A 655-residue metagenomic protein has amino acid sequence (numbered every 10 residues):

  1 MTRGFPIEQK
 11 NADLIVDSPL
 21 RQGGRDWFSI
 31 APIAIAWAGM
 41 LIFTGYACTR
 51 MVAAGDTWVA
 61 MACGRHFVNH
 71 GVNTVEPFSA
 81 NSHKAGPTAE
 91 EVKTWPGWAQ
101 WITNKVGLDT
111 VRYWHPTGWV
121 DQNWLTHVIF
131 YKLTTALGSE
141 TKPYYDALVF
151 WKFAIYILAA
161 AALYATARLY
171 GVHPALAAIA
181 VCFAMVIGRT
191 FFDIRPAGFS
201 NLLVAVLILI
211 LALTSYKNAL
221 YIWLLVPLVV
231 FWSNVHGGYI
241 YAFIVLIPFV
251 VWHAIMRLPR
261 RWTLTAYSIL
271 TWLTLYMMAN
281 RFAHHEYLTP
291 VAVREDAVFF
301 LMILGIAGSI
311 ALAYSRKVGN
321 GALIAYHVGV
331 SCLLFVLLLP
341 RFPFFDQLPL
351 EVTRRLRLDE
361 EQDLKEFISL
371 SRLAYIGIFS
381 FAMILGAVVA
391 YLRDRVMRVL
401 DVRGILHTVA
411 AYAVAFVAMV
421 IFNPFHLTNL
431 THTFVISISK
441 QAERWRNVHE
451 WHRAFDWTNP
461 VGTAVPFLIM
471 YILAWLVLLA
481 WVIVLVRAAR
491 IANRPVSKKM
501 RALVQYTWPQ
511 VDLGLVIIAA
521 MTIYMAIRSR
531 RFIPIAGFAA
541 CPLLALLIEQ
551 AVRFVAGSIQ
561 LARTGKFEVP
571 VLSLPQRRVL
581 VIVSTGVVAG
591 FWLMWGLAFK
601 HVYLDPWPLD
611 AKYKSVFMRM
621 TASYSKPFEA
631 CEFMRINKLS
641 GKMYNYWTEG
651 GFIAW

Functional and structural regions predicted by a protein language model:
S79, N104, V120-Y131, G138 (+3 more regions): Juxtamembrane membrane-water interface segments that cap and precede transmembrane helices
F150-Y170: Transmembrane-helix motifs of polytopic, lipid-linked glycan transferases
L163-V186: Transmembrane-helix signature of polytopic, membrane-embedded enzymes that assemble or transfer cell-envelope glycans
A184-G188, I222-G237, C332-L337, Q362-E366 (+2 more regions): Membrane-interface alpha helices of multi-pass inner-membrane proteins
F191-F199: Short acidic/glycine- and proline-prone juxtamembrane loop motifs at membrane-interface regions of multi-pass membrane
L207-I222, W252-R257, A307-V318, L385-V389 (+2 more regions): Membrane-interface transmembrane helices that cradle and orient dolichyl/undecaprenyl
L213-V230, R260-W272, A322-C332, L406-A411 (+1 more regions): Short hydrophobic alpha-helices at membrane interfaces in multi-pass membrane enzymes
G565-K638, G650: Membrane-proximal, lumen/periplasm-facing interface regions of secretory-pathway glyco- and lipid-modifying enzymes
